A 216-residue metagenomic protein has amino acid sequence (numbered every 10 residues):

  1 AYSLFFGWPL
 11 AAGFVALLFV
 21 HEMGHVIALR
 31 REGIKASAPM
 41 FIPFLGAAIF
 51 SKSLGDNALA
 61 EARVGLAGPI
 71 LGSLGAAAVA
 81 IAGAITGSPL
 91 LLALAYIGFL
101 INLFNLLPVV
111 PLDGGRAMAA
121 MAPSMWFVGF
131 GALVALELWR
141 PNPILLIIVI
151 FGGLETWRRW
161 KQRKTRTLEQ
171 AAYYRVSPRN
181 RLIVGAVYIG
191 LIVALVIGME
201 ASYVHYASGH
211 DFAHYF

Functional and structural regions predicted by a protein language model:
A1-F216: Hydrophobic transmembrane alpha-helices and their immediate loop junctions in multi-pass integral membrane proteins
